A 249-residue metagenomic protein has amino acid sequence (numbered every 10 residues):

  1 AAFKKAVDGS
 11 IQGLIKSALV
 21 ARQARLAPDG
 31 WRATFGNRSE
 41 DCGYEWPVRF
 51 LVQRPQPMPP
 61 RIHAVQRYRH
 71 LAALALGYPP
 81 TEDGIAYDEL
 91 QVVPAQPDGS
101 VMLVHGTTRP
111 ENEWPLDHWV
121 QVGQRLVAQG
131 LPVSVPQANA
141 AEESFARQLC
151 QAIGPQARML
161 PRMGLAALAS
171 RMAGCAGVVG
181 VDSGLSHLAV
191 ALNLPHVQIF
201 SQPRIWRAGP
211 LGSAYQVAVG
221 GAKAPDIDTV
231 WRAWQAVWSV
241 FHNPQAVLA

Functional and structural regions predicted by a protein language model:
A1-A249: Catalytic machinery of carbohydrate-active enzymes, primarily nucleotide-sugar-dependent glycosyltransferases
